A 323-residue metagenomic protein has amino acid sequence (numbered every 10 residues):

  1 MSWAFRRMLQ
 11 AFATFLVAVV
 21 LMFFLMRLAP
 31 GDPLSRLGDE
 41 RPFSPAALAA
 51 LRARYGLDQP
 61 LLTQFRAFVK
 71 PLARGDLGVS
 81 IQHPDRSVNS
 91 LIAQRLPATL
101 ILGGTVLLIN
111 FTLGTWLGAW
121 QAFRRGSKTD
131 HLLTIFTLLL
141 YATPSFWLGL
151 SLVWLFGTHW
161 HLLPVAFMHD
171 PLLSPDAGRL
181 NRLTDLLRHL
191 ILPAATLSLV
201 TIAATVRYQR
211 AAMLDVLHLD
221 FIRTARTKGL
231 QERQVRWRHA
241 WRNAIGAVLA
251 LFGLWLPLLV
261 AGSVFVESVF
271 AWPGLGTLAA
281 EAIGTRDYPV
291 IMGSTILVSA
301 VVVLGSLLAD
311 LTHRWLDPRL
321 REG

Functional and structural regions predicted by a protein language model:
M1-W3, I92, L96-T129, S145 (+1 more regions): Alpha-helical transmembrane segments of integral membrane proteins, especially multi-pass inner/plasma-membrane
F5-F15: N-terminal signal-anchor/signal peptide hydrophobic helix marking the start of the first transmembrane segment
M8, A47, L51, L61-L77 (+8 more regions): Hydrophobic alpha-helical segments of integral membrane proteins, encompassing both true transmembrane helices
A11, R41-P42, F111, L138 (+4 more regions): Residue-level recognition of pore/gate-forming positions within transmembrane alpha-helices of multi-pass
F15-R66, F156-L183: Hydrophobic alpha-helical transmembrane segments of membrane transport/permease proteins and related membrane-embedded
M22-L28, K70, I135-F167, H189 (+1 more regions): Membrane-water interface segments at the C-terminal ends of transmembrane alpha-helices in multi-pass inner-membrane
L25, A29, L37, R41 (+10 more regions): Hydrophobic aliphatic residues
D58-T115: An internal, D/E-rich "acidic patch" concept
